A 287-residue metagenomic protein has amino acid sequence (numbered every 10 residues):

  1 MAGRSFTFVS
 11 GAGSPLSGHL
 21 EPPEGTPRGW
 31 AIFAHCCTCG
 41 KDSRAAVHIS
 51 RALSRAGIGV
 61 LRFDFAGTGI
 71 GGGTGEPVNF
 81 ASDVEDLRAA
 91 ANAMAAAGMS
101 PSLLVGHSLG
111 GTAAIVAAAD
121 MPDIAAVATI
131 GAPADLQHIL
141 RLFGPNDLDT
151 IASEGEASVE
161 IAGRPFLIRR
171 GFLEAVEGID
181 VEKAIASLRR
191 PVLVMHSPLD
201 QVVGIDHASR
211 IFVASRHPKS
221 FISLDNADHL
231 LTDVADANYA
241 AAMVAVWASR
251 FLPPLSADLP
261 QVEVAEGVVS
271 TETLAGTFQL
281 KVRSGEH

Functional and structural regions predicted by a protein language model:
M1-T26: N-terminal cap/lid segment of alpha/beta-hydrolase-fold proteins
C37-S50, F65: The serine-hydrolase catalytic nucleophile loop
K41-D42, T68-M99: Catalytic nucleophile-loop/oxyanion-hole region of alpha/beta-hydrolase and closely related hydrolase-like folds
S50-G72: Conserved alpha/beta-hydrolase
P122-G171: Hydrolase active-site cap/lid region
L188-R189, V194-H196, D200: Short beta-strand/loop motif that positions the catalytic acidic residue of the alpha/beta-hydrolase fold
A227-Y239: Catalytic histidine-centered segment of alpha/beta-hydrolase-like enzymes
W247-H287: Extended beta-strand/beta-hairpin segments
